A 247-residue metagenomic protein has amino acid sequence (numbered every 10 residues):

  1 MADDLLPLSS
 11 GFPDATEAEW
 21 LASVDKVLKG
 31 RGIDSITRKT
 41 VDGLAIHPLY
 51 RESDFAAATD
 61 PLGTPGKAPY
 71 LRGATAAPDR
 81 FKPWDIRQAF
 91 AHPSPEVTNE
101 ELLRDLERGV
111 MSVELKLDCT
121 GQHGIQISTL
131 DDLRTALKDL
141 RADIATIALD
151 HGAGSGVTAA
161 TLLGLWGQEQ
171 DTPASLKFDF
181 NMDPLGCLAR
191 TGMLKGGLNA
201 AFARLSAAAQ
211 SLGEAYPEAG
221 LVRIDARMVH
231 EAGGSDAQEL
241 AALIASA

Functional and structural regions predicted by a protein language model:
M1-A247: Catalytic alpha/beta active-site cores
